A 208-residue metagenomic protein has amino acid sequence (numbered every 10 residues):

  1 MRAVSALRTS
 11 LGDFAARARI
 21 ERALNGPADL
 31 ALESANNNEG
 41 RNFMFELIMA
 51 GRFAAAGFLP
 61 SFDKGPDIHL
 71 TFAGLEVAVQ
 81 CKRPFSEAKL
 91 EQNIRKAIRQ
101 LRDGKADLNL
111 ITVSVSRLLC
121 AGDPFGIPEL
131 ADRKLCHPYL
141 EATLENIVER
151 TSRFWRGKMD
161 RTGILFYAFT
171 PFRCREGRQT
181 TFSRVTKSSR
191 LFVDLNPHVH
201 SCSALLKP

Functional and structural regions predicted by a protein language model:
M1-N38, N42-F43, L47, G51-A56 (+1 more regions): Charged, structured surface patches that assemble and position nucleic-acid processing machinery
F53, I68-L70, G74-F85: Conserved catalytic cores of phosphodiester-cleaving nucleases, focusing on short active-site segments
A56-I68: Short, well-structured beta-strand/strand-turn elements
P60, P84, R117-L118: Short, solvent-exposed loop/turn segments at secondary-structure junctions
E87-K89: Acidic-and-aromatic substrate-binding clefts and catalytic sites of carbohydrate-active enzymes
